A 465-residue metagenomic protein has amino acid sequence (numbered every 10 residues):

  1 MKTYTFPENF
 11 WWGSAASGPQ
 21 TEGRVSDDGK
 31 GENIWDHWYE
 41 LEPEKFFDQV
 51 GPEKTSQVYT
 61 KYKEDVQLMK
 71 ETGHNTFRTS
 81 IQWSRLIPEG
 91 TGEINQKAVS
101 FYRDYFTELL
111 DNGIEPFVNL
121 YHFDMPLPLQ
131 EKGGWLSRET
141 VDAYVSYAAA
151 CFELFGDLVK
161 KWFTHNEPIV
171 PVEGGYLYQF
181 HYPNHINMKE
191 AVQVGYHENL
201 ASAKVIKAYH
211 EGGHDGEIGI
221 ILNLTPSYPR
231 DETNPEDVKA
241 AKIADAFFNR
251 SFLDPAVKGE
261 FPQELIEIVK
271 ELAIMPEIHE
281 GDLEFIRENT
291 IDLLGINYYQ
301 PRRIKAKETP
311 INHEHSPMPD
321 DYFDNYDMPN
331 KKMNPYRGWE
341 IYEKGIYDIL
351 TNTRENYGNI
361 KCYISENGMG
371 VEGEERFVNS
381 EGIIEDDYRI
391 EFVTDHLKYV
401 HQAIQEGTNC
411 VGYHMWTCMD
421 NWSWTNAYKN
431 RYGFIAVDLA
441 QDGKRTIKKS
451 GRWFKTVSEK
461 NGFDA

Functional and structural regions predicted by a protein language model:
M1-F46, E89-T91, V99-A465: Active-site region of glycoside hydrolase catalytic domains
E32-Q67: Aromatic- and Gly/Pro-rich amphipathic surface segment
T60, Q67-K70, S100-R103, T107: N-terminal, well-ordered alpha-helical segments
K61-Q82, N289-L293: Catalytic domains of carbohydrate-active enzymes, especially glycoside hydrolases
I81-I94: Glycine-rich, proline-tolerant flexible connector loops at the mouths of alpha/beta enzymes
